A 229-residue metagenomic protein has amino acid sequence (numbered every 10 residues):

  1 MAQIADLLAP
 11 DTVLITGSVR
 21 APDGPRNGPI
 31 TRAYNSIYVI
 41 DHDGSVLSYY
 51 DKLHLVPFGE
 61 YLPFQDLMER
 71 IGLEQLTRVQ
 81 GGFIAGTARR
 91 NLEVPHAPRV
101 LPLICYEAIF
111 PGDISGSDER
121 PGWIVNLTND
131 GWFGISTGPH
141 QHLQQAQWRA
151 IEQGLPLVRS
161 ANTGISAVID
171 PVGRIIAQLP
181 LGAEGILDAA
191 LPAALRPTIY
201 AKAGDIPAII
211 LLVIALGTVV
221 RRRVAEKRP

Functional and structural regions predicted by a protein language model:
M1-P229: Enzyme catalytic cores with a strong preference for nitrogen-chemistry domains
